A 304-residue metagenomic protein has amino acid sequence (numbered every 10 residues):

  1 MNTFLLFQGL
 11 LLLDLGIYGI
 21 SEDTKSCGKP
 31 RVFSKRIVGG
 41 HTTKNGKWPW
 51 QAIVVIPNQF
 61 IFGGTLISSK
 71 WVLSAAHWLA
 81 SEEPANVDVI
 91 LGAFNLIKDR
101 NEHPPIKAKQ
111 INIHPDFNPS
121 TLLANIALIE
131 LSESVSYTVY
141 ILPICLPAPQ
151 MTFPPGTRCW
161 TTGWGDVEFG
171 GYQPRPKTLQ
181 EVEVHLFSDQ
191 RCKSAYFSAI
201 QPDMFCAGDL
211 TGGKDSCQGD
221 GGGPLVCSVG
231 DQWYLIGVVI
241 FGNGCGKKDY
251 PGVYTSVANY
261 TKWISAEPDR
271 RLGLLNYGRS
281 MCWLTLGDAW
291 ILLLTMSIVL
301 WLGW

Functional and structural regions predicted by a protein language model:
N2-L73, D88, A93, L274-W304: Protease-domain processing segments flanking chymotrypsin-fold serine proteases, especially trypsin-like
L11, Q59, W71-V72, W78-L79 (+9 more regions): Conserved beta-strand elements of beta-rich interaction domains across eukaryotes, especially beta-propellers
K29-R36, V54-V55, V72-A75, A80-P119 (+2 more regions): Conserved H-D interstitial segment of serine endopeptidase catalytic domains
R31-V38, Q51-P57, T157-L284: Extracellular trypsin-like serine protease catalytic domains
G39-N45, L79, D116-T121, P149 (+2 more regions): Conserved, non-catalytic sequence blocks in retroelement Pol enzymes and Pol-derived host proteins
K47-P49, E82-N86, L91, H103-I106 (+4 more regions): Extracytoplasmic
V72-A76, L123-A148: Conserved active-site neighborhood of the chymotrypsin/trypsin-like protease fold
R100, P115-N118, S134-P174: Active-site substrate-binding loop(s) of clan PA
